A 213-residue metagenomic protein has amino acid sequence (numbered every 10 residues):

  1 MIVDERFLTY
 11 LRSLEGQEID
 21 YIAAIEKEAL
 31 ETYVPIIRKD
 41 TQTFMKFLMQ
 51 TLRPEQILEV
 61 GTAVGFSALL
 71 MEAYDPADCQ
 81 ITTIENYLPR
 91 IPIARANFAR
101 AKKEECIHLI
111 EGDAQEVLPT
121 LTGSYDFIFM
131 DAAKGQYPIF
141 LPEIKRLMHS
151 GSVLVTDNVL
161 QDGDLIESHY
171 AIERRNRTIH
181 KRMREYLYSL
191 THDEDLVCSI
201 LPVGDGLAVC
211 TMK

Functional and structural regions predicted by a protein language model:
M1-F127, K134-V155, V159-K213: A short alpha-helical cap/connector motif
